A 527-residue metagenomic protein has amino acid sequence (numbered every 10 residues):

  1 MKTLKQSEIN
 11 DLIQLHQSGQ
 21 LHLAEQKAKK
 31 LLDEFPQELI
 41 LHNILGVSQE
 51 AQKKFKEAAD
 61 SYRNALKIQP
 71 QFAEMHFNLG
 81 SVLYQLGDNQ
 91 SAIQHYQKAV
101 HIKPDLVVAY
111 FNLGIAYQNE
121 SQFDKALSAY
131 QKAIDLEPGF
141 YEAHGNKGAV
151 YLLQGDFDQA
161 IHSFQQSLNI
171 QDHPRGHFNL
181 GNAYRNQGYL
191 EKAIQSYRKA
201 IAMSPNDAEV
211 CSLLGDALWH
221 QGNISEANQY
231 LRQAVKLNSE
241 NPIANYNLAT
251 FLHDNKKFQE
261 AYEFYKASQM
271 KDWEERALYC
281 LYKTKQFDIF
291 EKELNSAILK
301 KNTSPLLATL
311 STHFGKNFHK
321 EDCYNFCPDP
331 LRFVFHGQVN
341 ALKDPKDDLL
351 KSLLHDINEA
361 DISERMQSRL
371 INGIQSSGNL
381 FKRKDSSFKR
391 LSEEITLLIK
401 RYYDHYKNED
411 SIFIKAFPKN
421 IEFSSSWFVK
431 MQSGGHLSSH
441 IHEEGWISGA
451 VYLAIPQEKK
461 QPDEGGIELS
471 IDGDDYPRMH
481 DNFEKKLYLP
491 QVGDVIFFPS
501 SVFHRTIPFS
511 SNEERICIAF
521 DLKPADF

Functional and structural regions predicted by a protein language model:
I13-Q17, I40-A51, E74-Q85, V108-N119 (+5 more regions): Conserved alpha-helical positions within TPR/SEL1-like repeat arrays
E34, I68, I102, L136 (+5 more regions): Structural marker of alpha-solenoid helical repeat scaffolds
L213-I224, K236-N317: Alpha-helical protein-protein interaction scaffolds
C323-K415: Non-heme Fe(II)/2-oxoglutarate
S386, E393-T396, K400-F497, R505-P508 (+1 more regions): Catalytic core of non-heme Fe(II) oxygenases with the double-stranded beta-helix
